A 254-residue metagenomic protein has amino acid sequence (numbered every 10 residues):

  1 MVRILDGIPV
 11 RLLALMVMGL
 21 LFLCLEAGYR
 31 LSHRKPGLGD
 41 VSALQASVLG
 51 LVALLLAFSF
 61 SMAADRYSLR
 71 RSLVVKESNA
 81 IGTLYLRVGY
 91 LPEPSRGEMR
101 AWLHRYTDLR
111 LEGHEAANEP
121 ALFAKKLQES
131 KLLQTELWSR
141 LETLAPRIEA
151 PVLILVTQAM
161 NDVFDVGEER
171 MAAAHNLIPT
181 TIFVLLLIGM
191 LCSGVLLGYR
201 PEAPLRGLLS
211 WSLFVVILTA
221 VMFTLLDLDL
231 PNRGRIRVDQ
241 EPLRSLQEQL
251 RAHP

Functional and structural regions predicted by a protein language model:
M1-I4: Hydrophobic alpha-helical segments
D6-K35, A172-P254: Alpha-helical transmembrane anchor segments
G37-L49: Loop-to-helix transition at the N-terminal end of transmembrane alpha-helices
A43, A64-S68, S72, A124 (+2 more regions): Short, solvent-exposed segments of well-ordered alpha helices
L55-V75, D229: Transmembrane signal-anchor/signal-peptide helices with a preference for the extracytoplasmic
V74-Y90, D239-P254: Short extracytoplasmic/periplasmic juxtamembrane "stem" segments immediately C-terminal to an N-terminal membrane anchor
L84-H175: Structured inter-helical modules in multipass membrane proteins
